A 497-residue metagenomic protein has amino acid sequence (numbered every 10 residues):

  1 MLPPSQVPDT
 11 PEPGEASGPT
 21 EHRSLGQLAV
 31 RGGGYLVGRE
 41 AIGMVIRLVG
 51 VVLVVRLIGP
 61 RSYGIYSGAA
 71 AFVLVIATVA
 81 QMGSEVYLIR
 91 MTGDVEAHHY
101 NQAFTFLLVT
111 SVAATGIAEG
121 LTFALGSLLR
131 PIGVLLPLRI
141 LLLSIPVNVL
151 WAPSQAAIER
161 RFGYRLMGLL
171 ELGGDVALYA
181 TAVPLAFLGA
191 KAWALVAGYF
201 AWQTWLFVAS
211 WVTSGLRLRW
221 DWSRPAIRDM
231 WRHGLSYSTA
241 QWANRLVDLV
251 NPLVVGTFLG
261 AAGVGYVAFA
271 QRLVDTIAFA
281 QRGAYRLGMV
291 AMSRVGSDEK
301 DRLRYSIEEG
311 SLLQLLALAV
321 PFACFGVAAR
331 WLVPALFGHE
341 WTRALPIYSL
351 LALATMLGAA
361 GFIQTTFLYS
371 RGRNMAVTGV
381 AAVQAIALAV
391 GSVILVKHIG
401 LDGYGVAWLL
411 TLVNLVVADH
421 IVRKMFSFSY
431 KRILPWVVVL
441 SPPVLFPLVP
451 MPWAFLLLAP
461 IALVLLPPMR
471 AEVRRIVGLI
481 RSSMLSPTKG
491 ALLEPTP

Functional and structural regions predicted by a protein language model:
L2-G14, L25-M82, T110-S111, T115-T122 (+5 more regions): Signature of the first transmembrane helix
L2-P13, T105-R130, L136, I140 (+4 more regions): Alpha-helical transmembrane segments of multi-pass membrane transport and lipid-handling proteins
L2-P4, P8-L25, A29, R165 (+10 more regions): Interhelical loop/hinge segments that connect adjacent transmembrane helices in multipass membrane
L2-S5, D9-E15, P19, T110 (+5 more regions): Transmembrane alpha-helical segments of multi-pass transport proteins
P4, Q27-R47, A69, V73-F123 (+4 more regions): Membrane-water interface segments that mark the loop-to-transmembrane alpha-helix transition
G43-R47, V51, A69-I89, T122 (+11 more regions): Short runs within selected transmembrane alpha-helices of multi-pass transporters and secretion channels
L48-S62, G126-S127, P184-A186, R245-T276 (+3 more regions): Helix-terminus/linker motif at the lipid-water interface of multi-pass membrane proteins
V79-V95, E159-R160, L218, A270-L315 (+1 more regions): Helix-loop junctions and terminal segments of transmembrane helices in multi-pass membrane transport/translocation
